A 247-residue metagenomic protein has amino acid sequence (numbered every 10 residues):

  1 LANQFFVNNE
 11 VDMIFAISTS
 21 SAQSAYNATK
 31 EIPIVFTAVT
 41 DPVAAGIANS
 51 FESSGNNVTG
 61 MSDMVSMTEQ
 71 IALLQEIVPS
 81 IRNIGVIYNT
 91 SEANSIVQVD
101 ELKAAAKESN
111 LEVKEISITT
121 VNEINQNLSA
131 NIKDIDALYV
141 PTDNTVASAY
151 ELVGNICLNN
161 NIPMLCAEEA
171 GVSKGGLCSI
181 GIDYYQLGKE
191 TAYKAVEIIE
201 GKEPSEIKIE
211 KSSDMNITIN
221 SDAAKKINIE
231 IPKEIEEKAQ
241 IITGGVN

Functional and structural regions predicted by a protein language model:
L1-N247: Short hydrophobic alpha-helices and adjacent helix-cap/hinge residues
